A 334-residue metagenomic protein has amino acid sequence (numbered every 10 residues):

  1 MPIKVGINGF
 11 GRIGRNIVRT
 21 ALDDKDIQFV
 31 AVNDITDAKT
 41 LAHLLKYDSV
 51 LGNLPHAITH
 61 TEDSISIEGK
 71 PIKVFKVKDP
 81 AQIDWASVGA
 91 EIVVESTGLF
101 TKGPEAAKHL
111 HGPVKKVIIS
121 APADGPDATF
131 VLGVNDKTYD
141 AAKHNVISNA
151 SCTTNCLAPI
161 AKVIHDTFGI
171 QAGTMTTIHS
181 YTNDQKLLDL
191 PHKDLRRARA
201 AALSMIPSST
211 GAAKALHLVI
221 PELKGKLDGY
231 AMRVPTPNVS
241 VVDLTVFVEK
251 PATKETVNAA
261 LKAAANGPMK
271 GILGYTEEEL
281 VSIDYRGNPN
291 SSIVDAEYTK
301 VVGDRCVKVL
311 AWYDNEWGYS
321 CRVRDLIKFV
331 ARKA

Functional and structural regions predicted by a protein language model:
M1-A198, V301, D325, R332-A334: N-terminal Rossmann-like NAD(P) cofactor-binding subdomain of oxidoreductases, focused on the glycine-rich
L22-D26, K162-I170, S180-N183, T210 (+5 more regions): Generic secondary-structure signature for well-ordered alpha-helical cores
T61, P126, A201, N238-S240 (+2 more regions): A generic structural signal for well-ordered coil/turn residues at beta-strand boundaries that shape enzyme active-site
I65, F130-L132, V146, L188 (+5 more regions): Short clusters of hydrophobic/aromatic residues that line enzyme substrate/ligand-binding pockets
K143-H144, A200-A202, V239-D243, C306-K308: Short, solvent-exposed beta-strand edge segments and adjacent coil->beta transition regions
A150-S151, M205-P207, F247, Y313: Hydrophobic alpha-helical scaffolding
D166, I170-P237: Acidic, glycine-rich segments within the central catalytic cores of soluble metabolic enzymes that bind/position
G229, V241, T245-A334: C-terminal active-site/capping subdomain that shapes the small-molecule cofactor and substrate pocket of enzyme
